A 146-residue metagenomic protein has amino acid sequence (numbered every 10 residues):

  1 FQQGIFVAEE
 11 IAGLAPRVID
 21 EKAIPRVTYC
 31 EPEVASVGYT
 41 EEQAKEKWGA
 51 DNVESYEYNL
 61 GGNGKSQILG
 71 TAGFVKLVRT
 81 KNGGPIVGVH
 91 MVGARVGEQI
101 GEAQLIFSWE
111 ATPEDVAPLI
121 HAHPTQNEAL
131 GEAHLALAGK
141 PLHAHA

Functional and structural regions predicted by a protein language model:
F1: Acidic, glycine-rich loop-and-beta core segments that form the ion-binding/anion-interacting portion of active sites
G13-R17, I24, Y29-A146: Flexible, glycine-rich terminal cap/loop adjacent to redox cofactors in electron-transfer oxidoreductases
